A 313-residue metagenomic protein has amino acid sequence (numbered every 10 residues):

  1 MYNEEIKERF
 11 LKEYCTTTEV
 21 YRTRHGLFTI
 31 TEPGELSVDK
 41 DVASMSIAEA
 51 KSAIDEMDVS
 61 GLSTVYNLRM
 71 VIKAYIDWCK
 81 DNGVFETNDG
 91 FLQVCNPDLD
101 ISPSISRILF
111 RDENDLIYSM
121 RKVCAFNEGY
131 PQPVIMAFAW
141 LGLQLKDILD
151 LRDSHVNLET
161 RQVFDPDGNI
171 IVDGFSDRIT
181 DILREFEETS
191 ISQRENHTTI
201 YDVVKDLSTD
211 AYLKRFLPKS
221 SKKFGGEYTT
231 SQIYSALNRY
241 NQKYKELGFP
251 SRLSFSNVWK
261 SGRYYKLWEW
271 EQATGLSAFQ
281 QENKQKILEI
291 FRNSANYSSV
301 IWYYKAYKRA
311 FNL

Functional and structural regions predicted by a protein language model:
M1-E13: N-terminal DNA-binding module of tyrosine recombinases/phage integrases
L11-E86, K260: Non-catalytic DNA-binding core/recognition domains of DNA-processing enzymes
F85-Y118: Flexible interdomain linker/hinge and immediately adjacent N-terminus of the catalytic tyrosine-recombinase domain
D115-L145: Basic, Lys/Arg- and aromatic-enriched nucleic-acid-binding interface segment
A137-V163: Short, charged phosphate-coordinating catalytic segments
S154-L158, G225, F291-Y303: Short, basic interhelical loop/turn and adjoining N-cap of the next helix at nucleic-acid- or acidic-partner-contacting
P166-K222: Basic, alpha-helical nucleic-acid-contacting "clamp/cap" segments
A236-Y297, A306-L313: Short, basic (Lys/Arg/His-rich) helix/loop patches that form interaction surfaces in the mid-to-C-terminal regions
